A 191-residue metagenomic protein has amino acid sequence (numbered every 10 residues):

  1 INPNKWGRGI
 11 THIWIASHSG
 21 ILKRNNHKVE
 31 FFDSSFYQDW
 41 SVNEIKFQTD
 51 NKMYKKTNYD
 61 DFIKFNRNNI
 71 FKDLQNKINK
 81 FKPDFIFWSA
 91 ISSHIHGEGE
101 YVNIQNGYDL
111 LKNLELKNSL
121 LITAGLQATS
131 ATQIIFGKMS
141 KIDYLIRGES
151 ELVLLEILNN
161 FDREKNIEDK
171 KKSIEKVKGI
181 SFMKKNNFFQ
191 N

Functional and structural regions predicted by a protein language model:
I1-G7, W88-S92: Nucleotide-activated donor-dependent transferases that construct or modify glycoconjugates
N2-P3, T57-D60, S119: N-terminal start-of-chain detector that recognizes signal peptides and the immediate post-cleavage beginning
P3-G7, I45-F47, K56, V177 (+1 more regions): N-terminal [4Fe-4S]-dependent radical SAM core
T11: Conserved phosphate-interacting/catalytic interface
W14, H18-L22, F31-W40, D61-N191: Glycine-rich beta-alpha loop elements in corrinoid/cobalamin-binding modules across cobalamin-dependent enzymes
N25: Aromatic-Pro/Gly-enriched surface loop or interdomain linker that acts as a lid/target-recognition segment
Q38-Y54: N-terminal beta-loop-helix "entrance" segment that forms/cooperates in small-molecule cofactor or anionic ligand
